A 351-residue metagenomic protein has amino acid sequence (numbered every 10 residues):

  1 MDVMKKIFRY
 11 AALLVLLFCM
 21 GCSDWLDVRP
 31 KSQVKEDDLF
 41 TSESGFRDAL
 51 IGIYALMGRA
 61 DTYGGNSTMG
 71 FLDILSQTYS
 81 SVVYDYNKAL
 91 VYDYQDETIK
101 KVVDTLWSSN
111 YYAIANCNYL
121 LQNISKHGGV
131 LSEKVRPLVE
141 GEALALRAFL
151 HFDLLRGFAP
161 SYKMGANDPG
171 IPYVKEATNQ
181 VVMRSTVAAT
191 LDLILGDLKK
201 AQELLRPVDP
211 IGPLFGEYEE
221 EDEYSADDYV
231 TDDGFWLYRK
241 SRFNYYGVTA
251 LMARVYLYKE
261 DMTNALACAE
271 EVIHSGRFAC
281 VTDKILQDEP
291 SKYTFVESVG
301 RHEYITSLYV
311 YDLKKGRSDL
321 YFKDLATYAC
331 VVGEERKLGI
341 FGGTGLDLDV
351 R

Functional and structural regions predicted by a protein language model:
M1-P30: Bacterial Sec-dependent N-terminal signal peptides
C22-G70, A269, V310: Membrane-proximal, proline-rich intrinsically disordered regions
R47, Y86-F158, Q180-A188, L204-L205: Conserved, well-structured interaction surfaces
D48, S241-F243, L257-E260, L266-R351: Hydrophobic-face positions in mid-chain alpha helices that act as interaction patches
